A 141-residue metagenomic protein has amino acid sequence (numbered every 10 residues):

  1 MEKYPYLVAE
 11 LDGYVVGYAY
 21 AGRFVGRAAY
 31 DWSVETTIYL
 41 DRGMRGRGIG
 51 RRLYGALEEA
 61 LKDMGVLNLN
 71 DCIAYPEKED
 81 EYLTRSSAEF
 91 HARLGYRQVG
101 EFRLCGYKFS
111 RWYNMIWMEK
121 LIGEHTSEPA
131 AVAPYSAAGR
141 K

Functional and structural regions predicted by a protein language model:
M1-G43, L121-E124: Acetyl-CoA-dependent GNAT
Y4, Y113-W117: Short hydrophobic/aromatic beta-strand or adjacent loop that forms the aromatic wall/cage of a ligand/substrate-binding
Y20, C72-A74, A88, A92-R111 (+2 more regions): Conserved catalytic-core motifs of GNAT/GCN5-like acyltransferases
T36, L69-D71, M118: A structural signal for short, well-ordered beta-strand segments
T37-R45, I73-K78: A short, internal acetyl-CoA/4′-phosphopantetheine-binding micro-motif in the GNAT/acyltransferase core
G46-D63, T84-E89, R93: Conserved acetyl-CoA-binding loop-helix of GNAT-fold acetyltransferases
L61-S86: Conserved GNAT acetyl-CoA-binding A-motif
V132-K141: Short, cationic low-complexity segments
